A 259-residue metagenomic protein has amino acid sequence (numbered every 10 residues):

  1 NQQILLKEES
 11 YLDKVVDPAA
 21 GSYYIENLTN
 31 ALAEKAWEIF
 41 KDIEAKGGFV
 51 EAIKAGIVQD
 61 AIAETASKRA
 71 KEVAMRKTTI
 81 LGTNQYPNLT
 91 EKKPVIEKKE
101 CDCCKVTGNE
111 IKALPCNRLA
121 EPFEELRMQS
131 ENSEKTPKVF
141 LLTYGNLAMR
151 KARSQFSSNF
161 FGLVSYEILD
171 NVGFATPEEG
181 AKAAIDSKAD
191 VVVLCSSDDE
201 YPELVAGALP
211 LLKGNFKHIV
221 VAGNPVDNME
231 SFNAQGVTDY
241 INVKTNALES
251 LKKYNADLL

Functional and structural regions predicted by a protein language model:
N1-F40: Mobile "lid/hinge" segments at catalytic clefts and subdomain interfaces of large enzymes
E8-E9, Q129-S133, K138-L194, L204-K213: Generic long, charged, amphipathic alpha-helical segments
E9-A20, I43-G56, D170-N171: Flexible, glycine/charged-enriched surface loops at secondary-structure junctions
Y24-I39, D60-V73, M149-Q155, A183-S187: Short glycine/threonine-rich loop-to-helix capping motif typified by GTGT followed within a few residues by an Asp-Pro
D42-P137: Intrinsic disorder at enzyme termini
K46, I53, T83-Y86, F140-Y144 (+5 more regions): Generic beta-strand/beta-sheet core signal
A206-L259: Peripheral docking tails and interdomain loops at the edges of cofactor- or intermediate-handling domains
